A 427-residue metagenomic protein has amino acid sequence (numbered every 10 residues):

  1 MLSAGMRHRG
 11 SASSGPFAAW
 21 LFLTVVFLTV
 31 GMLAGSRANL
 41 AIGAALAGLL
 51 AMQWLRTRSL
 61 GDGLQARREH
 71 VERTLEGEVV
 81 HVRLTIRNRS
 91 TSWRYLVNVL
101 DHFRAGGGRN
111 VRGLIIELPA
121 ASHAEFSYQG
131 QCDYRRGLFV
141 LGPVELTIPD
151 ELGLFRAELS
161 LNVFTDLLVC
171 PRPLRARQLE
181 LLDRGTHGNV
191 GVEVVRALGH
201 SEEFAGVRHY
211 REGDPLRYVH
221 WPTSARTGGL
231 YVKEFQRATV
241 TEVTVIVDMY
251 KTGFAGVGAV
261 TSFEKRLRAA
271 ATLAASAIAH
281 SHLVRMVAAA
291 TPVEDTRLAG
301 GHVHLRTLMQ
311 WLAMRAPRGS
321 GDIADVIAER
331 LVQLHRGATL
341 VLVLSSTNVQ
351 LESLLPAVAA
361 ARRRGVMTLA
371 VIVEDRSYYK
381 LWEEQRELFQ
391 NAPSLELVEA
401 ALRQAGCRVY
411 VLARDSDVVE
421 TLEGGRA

Functional and structural regions predicted by a protein language model:
M1-R67: Extracellular/lumenal glycan-associated context and N-glycosylation machinery
R9-G10, L179, R184, L312 (+1 more regions): Generic hydrophobic, helix-prone segments enriched in Leu/Val/Ile
S13-A19, D62, R104, R172 (+4 more regions): General structural signal for secondary-structure boundaries
V25, G43, A238-T239, H335: Short hydrophobic "helix-edge" motifs at membrane interfaces and signal-peptide entry regions
A38, L46-H302, L340-V343, A357-A360: An amphipathic, basic-hydrophobic helix/alpha-beta surface used to engage anionic, phosphate-rich ligands or surfaces
R268, A275-A427: Acidic, glycine-rich A-domain
